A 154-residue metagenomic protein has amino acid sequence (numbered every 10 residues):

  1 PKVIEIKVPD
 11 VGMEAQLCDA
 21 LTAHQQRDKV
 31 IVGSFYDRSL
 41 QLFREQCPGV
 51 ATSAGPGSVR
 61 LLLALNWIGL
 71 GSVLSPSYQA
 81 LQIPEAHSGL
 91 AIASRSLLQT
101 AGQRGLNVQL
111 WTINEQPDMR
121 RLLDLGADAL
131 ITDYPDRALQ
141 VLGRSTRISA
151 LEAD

Functional and structural regions predicted by a protein language model:
P1-D128, T132-D154: Short loop-to-alpha-helix "cap/lid" segments that border enzyme active sites across diverse enzyme classes
